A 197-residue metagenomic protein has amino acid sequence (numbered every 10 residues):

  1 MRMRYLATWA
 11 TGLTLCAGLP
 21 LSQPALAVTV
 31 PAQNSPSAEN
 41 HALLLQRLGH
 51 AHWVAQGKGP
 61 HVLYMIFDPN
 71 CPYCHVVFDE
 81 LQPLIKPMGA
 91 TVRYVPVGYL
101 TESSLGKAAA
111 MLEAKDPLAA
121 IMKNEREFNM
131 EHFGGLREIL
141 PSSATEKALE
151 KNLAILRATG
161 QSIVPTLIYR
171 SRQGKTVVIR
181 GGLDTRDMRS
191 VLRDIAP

Functional and structural regions predicted by a protein language model:
M1-R4, D68, D116, N129-E131: Poly-acidic low-complexity segments
R2-S104, L140-I163, L183-P197: Extracytoplasmic thiol/disulfide redox context detector
T101-D187: Thiol/selenol-based redox catalytic cores and closely related redox-interacting motifs
